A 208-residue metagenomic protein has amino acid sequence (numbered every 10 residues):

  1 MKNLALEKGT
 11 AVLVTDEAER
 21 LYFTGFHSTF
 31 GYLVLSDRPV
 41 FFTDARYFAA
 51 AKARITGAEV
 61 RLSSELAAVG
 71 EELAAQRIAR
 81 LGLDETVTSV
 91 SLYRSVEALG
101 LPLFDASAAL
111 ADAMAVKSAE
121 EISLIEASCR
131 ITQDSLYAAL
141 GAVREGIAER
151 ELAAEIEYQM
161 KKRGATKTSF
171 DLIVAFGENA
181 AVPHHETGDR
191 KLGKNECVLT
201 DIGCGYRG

Functional and structural regions predicted by a protein language model:
M1-E72, R130: N-terminal accessory/capping or targeting/presequence segment of soluble
K8-T10, T29, D37-R38, I78 (+2 more regions): Short coil/turn connectors at secondary-structure junctions
L13-T15, F42, D84, A175 (+1 more regions): Short beta-strand segments
R20-H27, L110, I147-G208: Short catalytic-site patches enriched in acidic/histidine residues that coordinate or position cofactors/metals
H27-T29, T56, S95-A98, G188-D189: Short, glycine/charged-enriched secondary-structure capping and boundary segments
L33, I125, N195: Divalent metal-coordination and catalytic microenvironments
A50, V90-L92, P183: Intrinsically disordered, low-complexity acidic/polar segments
A67-T168, N179: Flexible, acidic/His-enriched mid-domain "rim/lid" segments that flank
